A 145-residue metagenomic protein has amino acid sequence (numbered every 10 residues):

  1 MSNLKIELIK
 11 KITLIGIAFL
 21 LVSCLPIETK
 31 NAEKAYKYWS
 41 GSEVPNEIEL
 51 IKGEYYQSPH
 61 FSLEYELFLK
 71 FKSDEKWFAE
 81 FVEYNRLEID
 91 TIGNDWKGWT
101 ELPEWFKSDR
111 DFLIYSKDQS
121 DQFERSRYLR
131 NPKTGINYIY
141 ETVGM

Functional and structural regions predicted by a protein language model:
M1-V22: Sec-dependent bacterial lipoprotein signal peptides
S2, S40, F78, K97-T100 (+1 more regions): Short linear interaction motif-like sites in intrinsically disordered regions of transcription factors
S2-K5, F61, L129-N131: A general structural signal for short secondary-structure junctions and capping/turn motifs
N3-L4, C24, E43, K117: Compositionally biased regions
L14, E43-V44, K107: A generic structural signal for short, non-catalytic loop/turn and secondary-structure boundary residues
L21, Y38, S58-F61, I114 (+2 more regions): Intrinsically disordered, low-complexity segments
C24-E80: N-terminal export/targeting and maturation segments
E83-M145: Extracytoplasmic electrostatic interaction patches
